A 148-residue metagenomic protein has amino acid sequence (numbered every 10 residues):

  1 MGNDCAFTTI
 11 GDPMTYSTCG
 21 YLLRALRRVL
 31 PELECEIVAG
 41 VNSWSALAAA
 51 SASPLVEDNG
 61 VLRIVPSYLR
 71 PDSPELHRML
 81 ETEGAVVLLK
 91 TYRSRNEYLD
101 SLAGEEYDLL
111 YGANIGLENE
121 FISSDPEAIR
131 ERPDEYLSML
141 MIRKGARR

Functional and structural regions predicted by a protein language model:
M1-N3: Ligand-binding beta-strand-loop-alpha-helix segment within the catalytic cores of soluble metabolic enzymes
C5, R78-R148: A contiguous loop/helix-start segment that scaffolds small-molecule binding in enzyme catalytic cores
F7-T9, I37-G40, E57, L88 (+1 more regions): General beta-strand structural signal in soluble alpha/beta enzymes
T9, P66, K144: Pocket-edge structural micro-motifs
P13-T15, E118-N119: Short, small-residue-enriched loops and turns at beta-alpha junctions that line or gate enzyme active sites
M14-T82, E131, R148: Class I SAM-dependent methyltransferase SAM-binding "motif I" and its flanking Rossmann-like core
